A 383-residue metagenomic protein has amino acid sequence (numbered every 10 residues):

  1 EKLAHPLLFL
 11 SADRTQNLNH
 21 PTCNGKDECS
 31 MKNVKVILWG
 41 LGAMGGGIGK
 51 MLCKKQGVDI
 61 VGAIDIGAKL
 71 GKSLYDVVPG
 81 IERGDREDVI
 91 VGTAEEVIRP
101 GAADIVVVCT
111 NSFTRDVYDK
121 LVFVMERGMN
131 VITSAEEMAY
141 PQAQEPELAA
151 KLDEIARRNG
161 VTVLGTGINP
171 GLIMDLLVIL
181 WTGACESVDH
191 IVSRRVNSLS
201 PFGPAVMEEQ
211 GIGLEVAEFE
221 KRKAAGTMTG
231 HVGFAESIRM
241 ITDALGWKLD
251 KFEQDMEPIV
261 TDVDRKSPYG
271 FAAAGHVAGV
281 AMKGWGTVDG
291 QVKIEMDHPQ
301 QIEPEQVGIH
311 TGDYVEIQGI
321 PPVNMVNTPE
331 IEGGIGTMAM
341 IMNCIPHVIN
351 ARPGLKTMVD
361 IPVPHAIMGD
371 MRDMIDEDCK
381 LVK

Functional and structural regions predicted by a protein language model:
L10-S30: Short, Lys/Arg-enriched N-terminal segments with co-localized hydrophobic residues within the first ~10-30 amino acids
M31-I81: N-terminal Rossmann-like dinucleotide-binding module
W39, A43, T182-D313, I331 (+2 more regions): Active-site-lining helix/loop region of Rossmann-like oxidoreductase modules
I66, N111, M129, A135-A139 (+2 more regions): Short, ordered loop/turn segments at secondary-structure junctions
G67-G101: Conserved N-terminal Rossmann-fold NAD(P) cofactor-binding segment
R99-P100, I105, T114-S134: Rossmann-fold NAD(P) dinucleotide-binding segment
E136-N159: Rossmann-fold NAD(P)-binding glycine/threonine-rich loop
I302-K383: C-terminal helical cap and adjacent loop that interface with cofactors, partners, or active-site loops
